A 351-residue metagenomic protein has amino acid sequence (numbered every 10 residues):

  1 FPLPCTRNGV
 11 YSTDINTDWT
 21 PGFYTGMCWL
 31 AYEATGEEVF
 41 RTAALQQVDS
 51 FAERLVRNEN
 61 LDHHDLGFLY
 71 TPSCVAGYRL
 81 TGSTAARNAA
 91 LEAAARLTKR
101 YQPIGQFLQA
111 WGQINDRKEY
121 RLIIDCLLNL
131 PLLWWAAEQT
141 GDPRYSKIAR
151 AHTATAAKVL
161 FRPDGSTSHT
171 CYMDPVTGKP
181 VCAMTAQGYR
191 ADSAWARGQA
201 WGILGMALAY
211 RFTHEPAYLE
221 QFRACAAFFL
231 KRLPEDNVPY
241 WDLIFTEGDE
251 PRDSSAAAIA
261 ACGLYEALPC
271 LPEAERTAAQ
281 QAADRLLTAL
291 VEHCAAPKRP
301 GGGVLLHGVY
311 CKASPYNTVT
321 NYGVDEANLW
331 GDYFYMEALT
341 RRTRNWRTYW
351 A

Functional and structural regions predicted by a protein language model:
F1-A351: Glycan-recognition and catalytic cores of secretory/periplasmic carbohydrate-active enzymes
